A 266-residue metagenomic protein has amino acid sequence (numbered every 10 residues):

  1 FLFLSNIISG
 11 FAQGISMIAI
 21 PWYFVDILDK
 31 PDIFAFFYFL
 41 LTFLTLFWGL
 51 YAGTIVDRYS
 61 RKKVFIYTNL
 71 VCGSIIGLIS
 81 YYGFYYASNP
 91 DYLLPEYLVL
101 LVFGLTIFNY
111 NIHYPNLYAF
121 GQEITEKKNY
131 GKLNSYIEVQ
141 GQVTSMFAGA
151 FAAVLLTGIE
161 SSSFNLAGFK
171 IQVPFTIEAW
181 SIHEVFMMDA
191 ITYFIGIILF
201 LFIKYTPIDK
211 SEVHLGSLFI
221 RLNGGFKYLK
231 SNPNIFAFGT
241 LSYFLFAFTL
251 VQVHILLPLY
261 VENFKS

Functional and structural regions predicted by a protein language model:
F1-M17, F36-V56, S60-G73, Y97-I159 (+2 more regions): Substrate-agnostic recognition of the 12-TM MFS/MFS-like secondary transporter fold
I7, Y23, F120, L199 (+1 more regions): A residue-level signal for alpha-helical anchor/packing sites in multi-pass solute transporters
I18-D32, H254-S266: Short amphipathic helix-loop junctions that connect adjacent transmembrane helices in Major Facilitator Superfamily/SLC
P21-D26, S80-N89, F147-F186, N263-F264: Transmembrane alpha-helix termini and helix-breaking/packing motifs in multi-pass membrane transporters
L41, V71-I79, T192-G196: MFS 12-TM fold signature
Y86, A119, E123, E178-I182 (+1 more regions): Helix-loop junctions on the cytosolic side of multi-pass membrane transporters, especially the intracellular loop
F164, K170-Q172, I182, K227-S266: A single, central transmembrane helix in multi-pass transporters
Y205-T240: Juxtamembrane intracellular "pre-TM" segments in multi-pass secondary transporters
